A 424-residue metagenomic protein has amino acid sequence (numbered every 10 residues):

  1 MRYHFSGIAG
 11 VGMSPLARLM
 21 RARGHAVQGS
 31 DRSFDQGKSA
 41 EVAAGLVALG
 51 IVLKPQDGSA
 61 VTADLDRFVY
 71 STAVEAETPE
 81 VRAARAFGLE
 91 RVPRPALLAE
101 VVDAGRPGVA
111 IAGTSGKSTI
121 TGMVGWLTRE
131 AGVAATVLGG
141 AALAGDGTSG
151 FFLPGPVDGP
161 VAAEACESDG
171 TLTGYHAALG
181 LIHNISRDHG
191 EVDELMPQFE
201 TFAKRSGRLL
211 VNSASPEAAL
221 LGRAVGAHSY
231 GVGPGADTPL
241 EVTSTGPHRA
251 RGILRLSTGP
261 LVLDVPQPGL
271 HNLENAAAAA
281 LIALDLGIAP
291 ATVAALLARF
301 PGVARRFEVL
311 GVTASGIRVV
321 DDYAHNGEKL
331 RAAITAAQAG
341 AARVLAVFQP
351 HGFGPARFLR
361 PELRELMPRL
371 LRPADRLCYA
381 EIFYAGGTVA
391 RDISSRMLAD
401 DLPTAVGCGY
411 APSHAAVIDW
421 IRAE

Functional and structural regions predicted by a protein language model:
M1-L53, D64-F68, A76, A86-L89 (+7 more regions): ATP-dependent carboxylate-amine ligase
L19-A22, V61, T72-S213, E217-G226 (+3 more regions): Phosphate-binding loop of NTP-binding sites
P55-D57, P93-P95, G139, V211-S213 (+3 more regions): Short loop/edge segments at beta-strand edges and connector loops that shape dinucleotide/nucleotide cofactor-binding
S59-A60, T171, P368-L371: A general structural signal for stabilizing positions within well-ordered secondary structure
V161, T238, G259-L263: Short beta-strand segments
S168-L172, E241, R305-E308, L366: Short beta-strand/turn micro-motifs at beta-sheet edges
S213, S244-R251: A short, compositionally biased
V232-G235, L240: Phosphate/Mg2+-binding loops and adjacent switch elements in nucleotide/diphosphate-handling enzyme cores
